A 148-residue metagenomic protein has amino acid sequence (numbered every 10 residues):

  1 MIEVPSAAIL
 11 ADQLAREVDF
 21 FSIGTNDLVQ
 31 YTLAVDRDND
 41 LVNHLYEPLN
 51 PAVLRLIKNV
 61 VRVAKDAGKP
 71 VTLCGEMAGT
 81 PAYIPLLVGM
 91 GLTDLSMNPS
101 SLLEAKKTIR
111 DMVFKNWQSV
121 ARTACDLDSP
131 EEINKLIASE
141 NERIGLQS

Functional and structural regions predicted by a protein language model:
M1-S148: Conserved alpha/beta-domain cores
